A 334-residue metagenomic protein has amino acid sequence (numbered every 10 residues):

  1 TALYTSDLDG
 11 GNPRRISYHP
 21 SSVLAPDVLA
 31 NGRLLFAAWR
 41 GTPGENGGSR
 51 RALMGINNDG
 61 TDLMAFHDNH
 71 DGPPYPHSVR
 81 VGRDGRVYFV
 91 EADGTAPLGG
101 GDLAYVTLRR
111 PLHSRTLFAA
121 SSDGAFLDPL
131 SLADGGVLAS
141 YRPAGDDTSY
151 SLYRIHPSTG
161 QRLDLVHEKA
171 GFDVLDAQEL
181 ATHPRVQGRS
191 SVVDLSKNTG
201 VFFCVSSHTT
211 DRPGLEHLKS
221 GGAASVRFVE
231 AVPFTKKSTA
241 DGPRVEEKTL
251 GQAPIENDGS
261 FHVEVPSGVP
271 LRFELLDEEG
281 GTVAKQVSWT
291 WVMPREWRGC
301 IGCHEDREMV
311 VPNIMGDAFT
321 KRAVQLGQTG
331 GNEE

Functional and structural regions predicted by a protein language model:
T1, T5, L34-W39, R86-E91 (+3 more regions): Residue position within the beta-strands of beta-propeller blades
T1-Y4, P43-M54, A96-V106, D147-Y153: Structural motif
A2-Y4, R33-F36, A52-M54, F89 (+3 more regions): C-type cytochrome heme c attachment motif
D7-S21, N57-Y75, V106-D123, S158-D173 (+1 more regions): Multi-bladed beta-propeller domains
P20-L35, P43, D71-V90, A120-L132 (+2 more regions): Conserved beta-propeller blade repeats
S22-L24, S49, P73-Y75, G99 (+5 more regions): Beta-rich catalytic cores
R40-G41, A92-G94, P143, H208 (+1 more regions): Residue-level signature of beta-propeller blades and closely related beta-rich strand-turn architectures in secreted
A170-F172, Q252, N257-E334: Sequence context surrounding c-type heme c attachment/ligation sites in exported
